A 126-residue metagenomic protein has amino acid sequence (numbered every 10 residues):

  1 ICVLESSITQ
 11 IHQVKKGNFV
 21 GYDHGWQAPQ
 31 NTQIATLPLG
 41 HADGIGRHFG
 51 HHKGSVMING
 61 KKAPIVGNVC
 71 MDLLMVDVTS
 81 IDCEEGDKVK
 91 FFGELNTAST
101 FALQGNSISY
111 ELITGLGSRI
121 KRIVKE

Functional and structural regions predicted by a protein language model:
I1-E126: Active-site anion/phosphate-binding pocket segments in diverse small-molecule metabolic enzymes
